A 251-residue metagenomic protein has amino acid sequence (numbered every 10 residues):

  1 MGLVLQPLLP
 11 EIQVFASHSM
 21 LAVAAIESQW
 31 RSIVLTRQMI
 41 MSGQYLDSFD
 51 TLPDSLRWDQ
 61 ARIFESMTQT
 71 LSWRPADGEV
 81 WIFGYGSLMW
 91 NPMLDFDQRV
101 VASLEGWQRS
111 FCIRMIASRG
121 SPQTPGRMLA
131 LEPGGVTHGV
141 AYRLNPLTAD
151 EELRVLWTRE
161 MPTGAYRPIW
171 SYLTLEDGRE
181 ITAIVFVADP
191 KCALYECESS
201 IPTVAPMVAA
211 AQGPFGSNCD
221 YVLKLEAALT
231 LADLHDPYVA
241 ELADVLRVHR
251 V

Functional and structural regions predicted by a protein language model:
L5-V251: A glycine-rich, hydrophobic/aromatic-adjacent loop/helix-cap motif
